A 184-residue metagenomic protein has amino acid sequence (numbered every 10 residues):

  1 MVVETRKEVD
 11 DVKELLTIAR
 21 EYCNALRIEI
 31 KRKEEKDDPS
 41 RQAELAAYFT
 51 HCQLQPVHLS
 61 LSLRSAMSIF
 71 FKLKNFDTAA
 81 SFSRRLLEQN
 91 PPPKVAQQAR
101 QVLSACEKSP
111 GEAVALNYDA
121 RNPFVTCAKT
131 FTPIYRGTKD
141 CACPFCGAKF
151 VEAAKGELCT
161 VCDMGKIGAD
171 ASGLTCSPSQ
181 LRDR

Functional and structural regions predicted by a protein language model:
M1-R184: Extended alpha-helical assembly domains of large eukaryotic scaffold proteins
